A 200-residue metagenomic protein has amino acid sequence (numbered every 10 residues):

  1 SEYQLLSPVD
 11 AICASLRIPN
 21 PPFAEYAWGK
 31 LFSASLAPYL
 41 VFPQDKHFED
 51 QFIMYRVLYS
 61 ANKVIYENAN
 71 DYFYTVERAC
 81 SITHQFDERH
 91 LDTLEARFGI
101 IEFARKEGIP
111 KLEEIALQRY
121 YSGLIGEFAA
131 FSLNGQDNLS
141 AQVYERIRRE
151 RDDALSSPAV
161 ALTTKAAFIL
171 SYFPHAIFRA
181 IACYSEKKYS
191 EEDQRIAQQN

Functional and structural regions predicted by a protein language model:
S1-E67, V76, C80-Q85: Donor-binding/catalytic cores of nucleotide-activated saccharide and glycerol-phosphate transferases/polymerases
S7-D10, S33, D87, I109 (+2 more regions): Helix N-cap and loop-to-helix transition residues
D50, N70, L117: Residue-level "edge-of-site" marker
K63-V64, P110, D153, V160: A general structural signal for well-ordered secondary-structure junctions
A69-R78, H84-K111, G126-L155: Catalytic core of nucleotide-sugar-dependent glycosyltransferases
K111-R119: All-alpha amphipathic helical-bundle segments outside canonical DNA-binding/catalytic cores that form hydrophobic
Y120-G126: Hydrophobic alpha-helical segments that form the core of small-molecule binding pockets and/or dimer interfaces
L133-N200: Membrane-interface aromatic/basic loop that binds lipid-linked glycans or pyrophosphate carriers, typified by
